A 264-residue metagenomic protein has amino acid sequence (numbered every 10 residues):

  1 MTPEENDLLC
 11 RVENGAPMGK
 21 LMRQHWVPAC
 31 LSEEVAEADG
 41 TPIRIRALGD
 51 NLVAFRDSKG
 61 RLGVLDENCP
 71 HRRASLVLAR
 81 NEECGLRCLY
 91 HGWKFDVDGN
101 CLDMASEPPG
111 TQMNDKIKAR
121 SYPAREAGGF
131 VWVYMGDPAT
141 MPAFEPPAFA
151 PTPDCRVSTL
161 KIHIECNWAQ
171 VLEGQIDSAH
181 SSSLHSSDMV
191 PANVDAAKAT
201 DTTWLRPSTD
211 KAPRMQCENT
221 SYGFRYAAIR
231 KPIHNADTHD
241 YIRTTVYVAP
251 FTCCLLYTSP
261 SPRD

Functional and structural regions predicted by a protein language model:
M1-N51: Zn-dependent metallo-beta-lactamase
R11, M22, I117, I164-W168: A structural signal for well-ordered alpha-helical scaffolds and beta->alpha junctions
K20-M22, A47, I117, E126 (+2 more regions): A generic structural signal for short, non-catalytic loop/turn and secondary-structure boundary residues
W26, G99, A179-H180: Secondary-structure boundary/capping signal
C30-V157, R214, H234-V246, F251-C253: Rieske [2Fe-2S] iron-sulfur-binding domain
R61, P138-S259: C-terminal catalytic domain of Rieske-type non-heme iron oxygenases
P260-D264: A short, hydrophobic C-terminal helix/tail in secreted or cell-surface proteins
